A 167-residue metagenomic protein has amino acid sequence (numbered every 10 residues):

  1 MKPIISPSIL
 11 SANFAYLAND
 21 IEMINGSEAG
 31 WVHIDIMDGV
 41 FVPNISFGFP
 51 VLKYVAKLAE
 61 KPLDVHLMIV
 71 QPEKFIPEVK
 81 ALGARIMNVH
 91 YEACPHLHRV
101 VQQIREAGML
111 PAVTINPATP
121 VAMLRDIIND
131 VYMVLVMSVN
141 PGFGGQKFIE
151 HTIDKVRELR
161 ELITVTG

Functional and structural regions predicted by a protein language model:
M1-N88, C94-H96, Q103-E106, L110-P111 (+3 more regions): Conserved N-terminal beta1-alpha1 strand-loop-helix module at the mouth
V113-I115: Short, hydrophobic beta-strand segments that form beta-sheet elements in well-ordered domains
A118-P120: Short acidic loop-to-helix transition motifs that present clustered carboxylates
V139-P141: Short glycine-rich anion-binding loops that position phosphate/pyrophosphate groups of nucleotides and phosphorylated
